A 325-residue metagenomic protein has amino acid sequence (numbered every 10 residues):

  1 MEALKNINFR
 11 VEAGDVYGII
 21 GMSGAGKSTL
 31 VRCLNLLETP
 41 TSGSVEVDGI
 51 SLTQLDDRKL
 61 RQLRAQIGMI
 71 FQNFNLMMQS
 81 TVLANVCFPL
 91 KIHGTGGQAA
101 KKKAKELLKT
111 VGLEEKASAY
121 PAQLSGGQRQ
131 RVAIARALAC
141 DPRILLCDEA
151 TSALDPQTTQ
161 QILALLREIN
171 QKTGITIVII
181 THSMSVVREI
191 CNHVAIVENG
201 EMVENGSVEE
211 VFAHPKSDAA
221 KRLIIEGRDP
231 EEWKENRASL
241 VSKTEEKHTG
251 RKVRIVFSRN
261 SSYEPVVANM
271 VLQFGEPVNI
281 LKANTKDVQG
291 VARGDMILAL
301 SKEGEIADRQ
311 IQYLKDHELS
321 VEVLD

Functional and structural regions predicted by a protein language model:
N35: Helix-to-loop junction immediately C-terminal to a conserved catalytic motif
G43-S51: Conserved ABC transporter NBD signature motif
L83-K91, K101, K105: Short helical segment in ABC ATPase nucleotide-binding domains corresponding to the A-loop/adjacent helical element
Y120-L124, Q128: Conserved ABC ATPase signature
A139-R143: A short, proline-enriched helix->beta-strand linker immediately N-terminal to the Walker B motif in ABC-type P-loop
V187-E189: A short, surface-exposed alpha-helical micro-motif characterized by mixed small hydrophobic and charged/polar residues
